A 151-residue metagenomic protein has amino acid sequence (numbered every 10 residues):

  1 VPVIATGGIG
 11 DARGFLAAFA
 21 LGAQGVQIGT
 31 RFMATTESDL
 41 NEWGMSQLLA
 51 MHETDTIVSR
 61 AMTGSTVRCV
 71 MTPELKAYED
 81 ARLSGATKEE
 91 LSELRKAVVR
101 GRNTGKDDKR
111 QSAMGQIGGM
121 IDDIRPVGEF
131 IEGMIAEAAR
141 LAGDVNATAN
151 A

Functional and structural regions predicted by a protein language model:
P2-I4, G10-A151: Conserved active-site-proximal phosphate/metal-binding subdomains
